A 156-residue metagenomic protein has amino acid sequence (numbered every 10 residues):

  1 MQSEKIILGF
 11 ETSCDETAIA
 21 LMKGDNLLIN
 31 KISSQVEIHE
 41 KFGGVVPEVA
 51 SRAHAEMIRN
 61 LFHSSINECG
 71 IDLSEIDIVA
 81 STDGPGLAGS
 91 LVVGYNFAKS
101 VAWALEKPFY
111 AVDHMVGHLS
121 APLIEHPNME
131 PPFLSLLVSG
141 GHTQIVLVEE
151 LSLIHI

Functional and structural regions predicted by a protein language model:
Q2-S3, S100, A111-F133: Conserved phosphate-binding catalytic cores of ATP/NTP-utilizing and phosphoryl-transfer enzymes
E4-E75, S81-P85, H118: N-terminal beta-alpha supersecondary unit
I7-G9, I78-A80, S90, F133-L137: Short glycine-aspartate micro-motif
T17-M22, S135-L137, T143-L147: Short beta-strand scaffold segments in enzyme catalytic cores
A20-L21, S90-V93, A121-I124, V146-E150: Short acidic, glycine/serine/threonine-rich loops at helix termini
S81-L105: Short Gly/Thr/Asp-enriched flexible loops that form oxyanion-binding sites at enzyme active sites
T82-L87, D113-L119, G141-H142: Acidic, glycine-rich active-site loops and adjacent beta-strand->loop/helix elements that engage anionic groups
I154-I156: Conserved small/polar residues in nucleotide/adenosyl-binding loops
